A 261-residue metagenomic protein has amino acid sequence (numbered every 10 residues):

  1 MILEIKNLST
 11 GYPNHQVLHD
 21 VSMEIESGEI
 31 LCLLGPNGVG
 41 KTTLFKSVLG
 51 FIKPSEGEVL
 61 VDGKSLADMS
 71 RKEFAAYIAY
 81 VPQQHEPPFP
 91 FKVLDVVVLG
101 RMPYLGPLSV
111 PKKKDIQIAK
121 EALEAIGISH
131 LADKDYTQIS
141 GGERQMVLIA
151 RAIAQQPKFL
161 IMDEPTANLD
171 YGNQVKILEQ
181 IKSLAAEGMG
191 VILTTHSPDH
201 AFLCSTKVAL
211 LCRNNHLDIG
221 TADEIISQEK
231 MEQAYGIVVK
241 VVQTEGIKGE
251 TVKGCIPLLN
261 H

Functional and structural regions predicted by a protein language model:
L34-P36: The feature captures the beta-strand-to-loop junction immediately N-terminal to the Walker
L49: Helix-to-loop junction immediately C-terminal to a conserved catalytic motif
G57-S65, F74: Conserved ABC transporter NBD signature motif
V98, K113-L131: Conserved ABC ATPase "signature" region
D135-I139, E143: Conserved ABC ATPase signature
L160-E164: Catalytic Walker B motif of ABC-type/P-loop ATPase nucleotide-binding domains
A234-H261: ABC ATPase nucleotide-binding domains
